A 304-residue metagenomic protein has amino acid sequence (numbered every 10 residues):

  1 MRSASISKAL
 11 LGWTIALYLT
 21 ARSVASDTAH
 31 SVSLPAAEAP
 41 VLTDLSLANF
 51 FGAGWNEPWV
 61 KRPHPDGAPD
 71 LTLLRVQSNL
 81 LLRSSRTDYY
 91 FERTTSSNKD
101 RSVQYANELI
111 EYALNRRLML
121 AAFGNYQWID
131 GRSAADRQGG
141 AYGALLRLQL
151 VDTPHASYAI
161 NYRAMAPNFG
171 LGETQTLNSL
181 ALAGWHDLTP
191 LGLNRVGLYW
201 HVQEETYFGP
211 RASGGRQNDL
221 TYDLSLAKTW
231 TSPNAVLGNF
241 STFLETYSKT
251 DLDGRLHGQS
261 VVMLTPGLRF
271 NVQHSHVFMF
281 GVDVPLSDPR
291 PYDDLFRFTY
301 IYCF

Functional and structural regions predicted by a protein language model:
M1-S3, L19-R22: Compositionally biased, low-complexity segments
R2-L10: Bacterial N-terminal signal peptides that target proteins for export
A9-T20: Bacterial N-terminal signal peptides
S26-F304: Transmembrane beta-barrel domains of Gram-negative outer membranes and organellar outer membranes
